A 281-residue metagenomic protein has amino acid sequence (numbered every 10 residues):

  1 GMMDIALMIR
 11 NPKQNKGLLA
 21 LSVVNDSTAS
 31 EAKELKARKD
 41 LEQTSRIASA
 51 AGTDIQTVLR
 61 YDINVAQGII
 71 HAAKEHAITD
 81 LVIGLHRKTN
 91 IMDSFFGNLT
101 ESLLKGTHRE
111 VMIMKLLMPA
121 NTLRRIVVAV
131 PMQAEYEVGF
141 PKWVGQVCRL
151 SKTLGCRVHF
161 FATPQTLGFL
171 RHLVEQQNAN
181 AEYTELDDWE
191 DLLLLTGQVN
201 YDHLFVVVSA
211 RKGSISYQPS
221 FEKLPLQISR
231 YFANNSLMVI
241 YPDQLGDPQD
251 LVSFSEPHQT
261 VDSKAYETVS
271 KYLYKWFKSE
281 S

Functional and structural regions predicted by a protein language model:
G1, M8-N11, N15, T79-D80 (+4 more regions): Intrinsically disordered or low-complexity boundary/linker segments at protein termini and domain junctions
G1-Q43, A50-G52, A72-H76: Extended, intrinsically disordered cytoplasmic tails
D40-S49, T53, Q67-S94, N98-T100: Long, K/E/R/D-enriched contiguous segments that form extended
S49-V58, R157-V158, Y183: Short beta-strand elements in bilobed, periplasmic/extracellular small-molecule ligand-binding domains
R60-A66: Charged docking surfaces used in two-component/phosphorelay signaling
A66, L167, L192-L193: Short, well-ordered alpha-helical microsegments
I70-A73, L192-N200: Short amphipathic alpha-helix with an adjacent loop that forms part of the alpha/beta core around
L193, F205-V206: Anaerobic metallocofactor- and corrinoid-dependent redox/one-carbon enzyme cores, especially those from methanogenesis
